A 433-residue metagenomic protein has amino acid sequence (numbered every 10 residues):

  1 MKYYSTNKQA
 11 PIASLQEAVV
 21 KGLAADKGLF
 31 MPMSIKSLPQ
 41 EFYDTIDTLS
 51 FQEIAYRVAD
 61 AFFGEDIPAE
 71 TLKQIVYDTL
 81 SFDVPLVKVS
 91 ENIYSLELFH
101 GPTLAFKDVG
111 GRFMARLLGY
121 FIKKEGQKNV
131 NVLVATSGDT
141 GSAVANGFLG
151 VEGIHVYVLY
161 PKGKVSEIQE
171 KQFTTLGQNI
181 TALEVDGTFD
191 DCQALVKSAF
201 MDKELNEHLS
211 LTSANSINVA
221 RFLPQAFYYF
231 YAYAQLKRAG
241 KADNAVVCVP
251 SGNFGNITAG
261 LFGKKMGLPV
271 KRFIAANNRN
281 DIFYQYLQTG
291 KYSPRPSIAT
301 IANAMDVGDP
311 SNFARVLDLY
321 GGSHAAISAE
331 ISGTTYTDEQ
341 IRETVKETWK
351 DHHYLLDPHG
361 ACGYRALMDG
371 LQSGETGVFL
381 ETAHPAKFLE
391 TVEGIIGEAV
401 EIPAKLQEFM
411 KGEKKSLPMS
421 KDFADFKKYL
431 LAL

Functional and structural regions predicted by a protein language model:
M1-L433: PLP-dependent amino-acid enzyme catalytic core
